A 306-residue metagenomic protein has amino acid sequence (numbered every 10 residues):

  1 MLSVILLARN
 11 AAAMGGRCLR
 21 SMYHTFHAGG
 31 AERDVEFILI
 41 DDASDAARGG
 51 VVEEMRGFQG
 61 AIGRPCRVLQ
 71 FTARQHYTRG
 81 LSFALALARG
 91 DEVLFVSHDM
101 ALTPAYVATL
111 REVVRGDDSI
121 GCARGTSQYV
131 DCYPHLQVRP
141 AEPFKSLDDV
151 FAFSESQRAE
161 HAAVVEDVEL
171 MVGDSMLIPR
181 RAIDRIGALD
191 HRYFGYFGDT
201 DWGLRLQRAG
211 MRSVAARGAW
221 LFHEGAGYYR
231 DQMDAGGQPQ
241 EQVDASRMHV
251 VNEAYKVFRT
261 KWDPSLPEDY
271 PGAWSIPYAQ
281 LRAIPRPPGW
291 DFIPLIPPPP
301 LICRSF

Functional and structural regions predicted by a protein language model:
L2-C18, T25-F26, I40, V113: A conserved hydrophobic helix/loop-capping motif in glycosyltransferases and polysaccharide synthases
M22-Q70: Acidic donor-binding segment of Leloir-type glycosyltransferases
F71-A88: Glycine-rich, basic loop-to-helix element that forms the pyrophosphate-binding segment of sugar-nucleotide handling
V93: Short aromatic/hydrophobic "clamp" motif used to bind/position activated sugar donors
A101-F144: Conserved donor NDP-sugar-binding/catalytic core segment of glycosyltransferases
D131, L204-R304: Active-site-adjacent helix/loop segment of glycosyltransferases that harbors family-specific signature motifs
Q157-R181: A recurrent flexible, glycine/aromatic-enriched loop bordering the glycosyltransferase active site that acts as
G173, G195-D201: Acidic donor-binding loop at a coil-to-helix junction in glycosyltransferase catalytic cores that engages
